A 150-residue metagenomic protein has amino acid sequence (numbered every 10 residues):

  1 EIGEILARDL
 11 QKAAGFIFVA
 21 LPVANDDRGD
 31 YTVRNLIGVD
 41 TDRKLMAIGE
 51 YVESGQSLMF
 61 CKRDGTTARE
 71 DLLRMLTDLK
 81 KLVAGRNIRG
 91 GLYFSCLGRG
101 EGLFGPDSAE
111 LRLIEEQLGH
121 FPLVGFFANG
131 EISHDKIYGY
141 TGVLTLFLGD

Functional and structural regions predicted by a protein language model:
E1-F121, F126-D150: Small-residue-enriched flexible segments
